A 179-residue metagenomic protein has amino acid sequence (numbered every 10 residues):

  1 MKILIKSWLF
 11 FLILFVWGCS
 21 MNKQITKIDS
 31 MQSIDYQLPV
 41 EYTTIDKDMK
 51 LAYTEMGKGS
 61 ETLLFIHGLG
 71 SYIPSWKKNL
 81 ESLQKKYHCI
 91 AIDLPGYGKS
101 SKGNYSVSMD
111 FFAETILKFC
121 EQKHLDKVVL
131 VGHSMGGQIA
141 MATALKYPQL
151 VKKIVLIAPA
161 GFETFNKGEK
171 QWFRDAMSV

Functional and structural regions predicted by a protein language model:
K2-E61, K86-Y87, L125-D126: Alpha/beta-hydrolase fold catalytic core
F15, F65, I90, V131 (+1 more regions): Conserved Rossmann-like nucleotide-binding pocket used by diverse enzymes that bind dinucleotide cofactors
T43-K47, T54, A91-V131: Active-site loop/oxyanion-hole signature of alpha/beta-hydrolase fold enzymes
M49, E55-K99: Conserved HGGG/HGGXW glycine-rich cap/lid loop of the alpha/beta-hydrolase fold
H67-L69, V128, G132-G137: Conserved alpha/beta-hydrolase "nucleophile elbow" surrounding the catalytic nucleophile
S75-K77, S100-S106, F165-G168: Conserved catalytic-core motifs of eukaryotic protein kinase domains, centered on the activation segment
K77, L117, M141-L145: Short, hydrophobic alpha-helix immediately C-terminal to the catalytic nucleophile
Q138-K146, K152-V179: Flexible "cap/lid" loop of the alpha/beta hydrolase fold
